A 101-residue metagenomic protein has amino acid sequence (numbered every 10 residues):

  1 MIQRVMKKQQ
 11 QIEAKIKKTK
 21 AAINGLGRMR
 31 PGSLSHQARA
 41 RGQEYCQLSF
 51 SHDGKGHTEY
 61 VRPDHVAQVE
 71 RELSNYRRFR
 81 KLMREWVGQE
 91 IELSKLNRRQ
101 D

Functional and structural regions predicted by a protein language model:
M1-D101: A positively charged, amphipathic N-terminal helix/segment that binds anionic biomolecules
